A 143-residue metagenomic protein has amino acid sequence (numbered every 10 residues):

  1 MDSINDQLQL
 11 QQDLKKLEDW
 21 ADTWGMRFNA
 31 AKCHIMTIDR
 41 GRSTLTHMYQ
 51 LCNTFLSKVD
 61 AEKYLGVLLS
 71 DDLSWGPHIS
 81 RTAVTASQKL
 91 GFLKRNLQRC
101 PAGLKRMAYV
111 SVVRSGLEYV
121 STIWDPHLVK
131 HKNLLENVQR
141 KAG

Functional and structural regions predicted by a protein language model:
M1, L14-L17, A21, I35 (+5 more regions): Mobile genetic element proteins and their domesticated derivatives, centered on retroelements and DNA transposons
D2, D6, Q12-D13, D19 (+1 more regions): Short, conserved micro-motifs composed of acidic
Q7-L10, L14, F28, I79 (+3 more regions): Hydrophobic packing residues in well-ordered alpha-helices of helical domains and bundles
K15, D19-D22, M26, G91 (+2 more regions): Short amphipathic alpha-helices and their capping/turn residues within compact interaction modules
D22-A30, N96-G103, L128: Surface-exposed helix-capping loop/turn segments at secondary-structure junctions
M36-S43, K132-R140: Charge-rich, acidic-biased intrinsically disordered regions
N53-I123: Basic, alpha-helical interaction scaffolds
E118, I123-L135, Q139: Conserved nucleotidyltransferase catalytic core and NTase-mimicking acidic/glycine-rich helix/loop elements in nucleic
